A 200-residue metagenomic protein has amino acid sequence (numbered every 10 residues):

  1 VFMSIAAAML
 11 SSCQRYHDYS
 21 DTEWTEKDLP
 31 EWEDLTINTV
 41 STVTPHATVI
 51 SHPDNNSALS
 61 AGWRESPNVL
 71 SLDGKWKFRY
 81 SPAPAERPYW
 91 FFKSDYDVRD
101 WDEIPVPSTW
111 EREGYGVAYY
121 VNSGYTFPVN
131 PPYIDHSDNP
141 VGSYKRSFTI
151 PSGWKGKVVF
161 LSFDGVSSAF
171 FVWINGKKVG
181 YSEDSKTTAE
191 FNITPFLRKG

Functional and structural regions predicted by a protein language model:
V1-A8: Bacterial N-terminal signal peptides
L10-S12: C-terminal motif of bacterial Sec signal peptides marking the signal peptidase cleavage site
Q14-D18: Bacterial lipoprotein signal-peptidase II cleavage site
S20-P45, A58-W63, K77-S81, R87 (+3 more regions): Accessory beta-strand-rich segments of carbohydrate-active enzymes
W63-Y80, E103: Mature N-terminal segment immediately following signal peptide/propeptide cleavage in secreted/periplasmic
D73, V98, Y144-K145: Hydrophobic residues on conserved beta-strands that form the core of alpha/beta folds
R87-I104: Short Gly/aromatic-enriched secondary-structure transition segments
G124-P132: Surface-exposed acidic, glycine/proline-enriched linker/cap segments that occur as 15-30-residue helix-coil
